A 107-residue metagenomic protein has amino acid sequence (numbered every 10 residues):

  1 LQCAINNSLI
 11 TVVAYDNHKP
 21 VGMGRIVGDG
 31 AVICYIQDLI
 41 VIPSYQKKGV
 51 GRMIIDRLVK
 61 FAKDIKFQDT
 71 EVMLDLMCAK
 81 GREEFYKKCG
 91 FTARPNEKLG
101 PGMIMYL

Functional and structural regions predicted by a protein language model:
L1-T11: Active-site rim helix/loop that mediates acceptor-substrate recognition in acyltransferases
A4-I5, Y15-D16, P20, P43 (+1 more regions): OB-fold and OB-like single-stranded nucleic-acid-recognition modules and their adjacent interaction interfaces
V13, K19-G28, V32-Y35, I40: Conserved beta-strand in the GNAT
G28-I36, Q46, Q68-T70, N96: A conserved beta-turn-beta hairpin within the catalytic core of GNAT-like acetyltransferases that forms part
V41, K47-A62: Conserved acetyl-CoA-binding loop-helix of GNAT-fold acetyltransferases
Q68-L107: C-terminal "cap" of GNAT-fold acetyltransferases
